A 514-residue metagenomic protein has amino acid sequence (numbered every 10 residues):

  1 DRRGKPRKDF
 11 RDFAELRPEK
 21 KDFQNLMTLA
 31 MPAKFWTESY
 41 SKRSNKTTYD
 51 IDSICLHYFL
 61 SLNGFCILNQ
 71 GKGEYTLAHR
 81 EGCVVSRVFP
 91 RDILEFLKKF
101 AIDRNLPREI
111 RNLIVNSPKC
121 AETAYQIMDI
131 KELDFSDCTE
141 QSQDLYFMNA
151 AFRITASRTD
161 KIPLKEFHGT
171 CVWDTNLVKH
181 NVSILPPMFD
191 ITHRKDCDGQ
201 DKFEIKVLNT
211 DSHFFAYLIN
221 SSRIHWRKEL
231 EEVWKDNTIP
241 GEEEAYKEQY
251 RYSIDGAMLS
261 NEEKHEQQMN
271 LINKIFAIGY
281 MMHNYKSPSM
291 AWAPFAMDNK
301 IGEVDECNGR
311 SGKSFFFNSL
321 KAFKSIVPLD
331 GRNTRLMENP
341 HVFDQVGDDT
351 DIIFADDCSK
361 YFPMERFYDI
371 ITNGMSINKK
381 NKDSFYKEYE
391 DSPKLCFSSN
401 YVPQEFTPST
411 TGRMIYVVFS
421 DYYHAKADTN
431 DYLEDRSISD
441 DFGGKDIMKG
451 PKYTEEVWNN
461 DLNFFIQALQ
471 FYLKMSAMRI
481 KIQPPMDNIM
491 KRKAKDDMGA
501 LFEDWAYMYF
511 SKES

Functional and structural regions predicted by a protein language model:
D1-T47, V85: TOPRIM fold recognition
R2-R3, L16, R91, Y401 (+1 more regions): Short, solvent-exposed coil/turn elements at secondary-structure transition points
G4-R11, T76-A78, P340-H341: Short, solvent-exposed polar/charged micro-motifs at secondary-structure junctions
K5-K8, R17-K21, I51, V88 (+3 more regions): Short coil/turn linker and secondary-structure boundary residues
T28-G73, R80, I102-S311, F315-S514: Feature primarily recognizes SF3-like P-loop helicase cores of small DNA viruses
V84-K98: Trp- and S/T/G-rich repeat-edge/linker motifs of beta-rich repeat architectures
